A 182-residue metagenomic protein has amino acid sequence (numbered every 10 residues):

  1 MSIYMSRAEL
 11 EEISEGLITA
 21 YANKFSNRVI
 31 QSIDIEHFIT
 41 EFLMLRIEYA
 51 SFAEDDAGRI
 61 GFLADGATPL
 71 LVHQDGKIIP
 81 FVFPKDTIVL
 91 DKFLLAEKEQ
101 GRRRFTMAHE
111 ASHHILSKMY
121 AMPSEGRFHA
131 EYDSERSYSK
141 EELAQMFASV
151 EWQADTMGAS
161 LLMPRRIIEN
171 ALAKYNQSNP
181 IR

Functional and structural regions predicted by a protein language model:
M1-R182: Active-site hotspot residues in diverse enzymes, especially metal/ion-binding acidic/histidine motifs
